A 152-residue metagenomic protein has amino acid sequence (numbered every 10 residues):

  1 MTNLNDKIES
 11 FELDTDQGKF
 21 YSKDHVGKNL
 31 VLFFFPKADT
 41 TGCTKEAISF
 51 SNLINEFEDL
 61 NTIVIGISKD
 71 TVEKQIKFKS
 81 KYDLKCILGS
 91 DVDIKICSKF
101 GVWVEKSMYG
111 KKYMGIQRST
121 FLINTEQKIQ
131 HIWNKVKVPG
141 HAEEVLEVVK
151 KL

Functional and structural regions predicted by a protein language model:
M1-L152: Chalcogenol-based redox active-site neighborhoods
